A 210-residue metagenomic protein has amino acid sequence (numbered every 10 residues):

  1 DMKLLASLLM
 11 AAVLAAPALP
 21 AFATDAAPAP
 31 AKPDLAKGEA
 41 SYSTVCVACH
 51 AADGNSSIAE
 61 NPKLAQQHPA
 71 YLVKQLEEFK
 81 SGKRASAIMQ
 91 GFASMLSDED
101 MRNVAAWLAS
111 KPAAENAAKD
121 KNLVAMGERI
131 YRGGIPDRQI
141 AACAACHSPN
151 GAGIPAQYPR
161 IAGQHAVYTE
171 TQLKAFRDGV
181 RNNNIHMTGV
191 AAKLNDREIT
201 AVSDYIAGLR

Functional and structural regions predicted by a protein language model:
D1-K32, E77, A207-R210: N-terminal export/targeting leaders of redox proteins
A23-Y42, N55-E60, S110-P136: Electrostatic cytochrome c docking/interface patches
L35, E39, G54-R84, Q90-L96 (+4 more regions): Gly/Gly-Pro-rich "capping" loops immediately C-terminal to redox-active cysteine motifs in periplasmic/lumenal
G38, C46-A52, V104, I140-P149 (+1 more regions): The canonical Cys-X-X-Cys-His
Y42, F79, W107-L108, F176 (+1 more regions): Conserved hydrophobic/aromatic "anchor" residues that stabilize well-ordered secondary structure elements
H50, K80, Y131, H147 (+2 more regions): Protein kinase-like catalytic domain
S94-N116, M126, V167, V190-R210: C-terminal capping alpha-helices of c-type cytochrome domains
E115, N122-Q157, A162: Surface-exposed interaction/gating patches
